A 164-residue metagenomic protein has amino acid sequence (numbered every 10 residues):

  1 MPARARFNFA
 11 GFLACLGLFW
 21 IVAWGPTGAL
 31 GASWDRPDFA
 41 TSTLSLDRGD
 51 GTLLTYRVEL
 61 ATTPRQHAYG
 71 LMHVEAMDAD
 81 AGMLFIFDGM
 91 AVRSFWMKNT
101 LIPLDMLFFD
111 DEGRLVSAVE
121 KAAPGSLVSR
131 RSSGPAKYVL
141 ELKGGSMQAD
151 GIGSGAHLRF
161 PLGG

Functional and structural regions predicted by a protein language model:
M1-R6: N-terminal secretory signal peptides that target proteins for export/translocation
G11-G25: Bacterial N-terminal signal peptides
G28-G164: Compact, glycine-rich, soluble single-domain proteins
